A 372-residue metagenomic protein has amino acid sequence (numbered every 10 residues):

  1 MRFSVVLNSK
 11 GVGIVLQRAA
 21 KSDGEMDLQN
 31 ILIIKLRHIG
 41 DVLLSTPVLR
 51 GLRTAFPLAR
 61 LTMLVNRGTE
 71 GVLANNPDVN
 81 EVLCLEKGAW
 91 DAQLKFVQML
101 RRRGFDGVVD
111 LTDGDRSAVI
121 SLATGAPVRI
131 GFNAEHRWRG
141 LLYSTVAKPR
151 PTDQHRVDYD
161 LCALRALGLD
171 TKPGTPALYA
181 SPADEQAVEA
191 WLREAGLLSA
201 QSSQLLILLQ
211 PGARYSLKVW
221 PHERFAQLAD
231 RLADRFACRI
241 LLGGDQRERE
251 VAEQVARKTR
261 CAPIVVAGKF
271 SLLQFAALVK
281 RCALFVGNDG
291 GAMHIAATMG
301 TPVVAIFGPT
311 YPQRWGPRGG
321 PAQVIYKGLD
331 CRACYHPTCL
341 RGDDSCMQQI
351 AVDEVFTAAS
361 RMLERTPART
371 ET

Functional and structural regions predicted by a protein language model:
R2-T372: Catalytic machinery of carbohydrate-active enzymes, primarily nucleotide-sugar-dependent glycosyltransferases
